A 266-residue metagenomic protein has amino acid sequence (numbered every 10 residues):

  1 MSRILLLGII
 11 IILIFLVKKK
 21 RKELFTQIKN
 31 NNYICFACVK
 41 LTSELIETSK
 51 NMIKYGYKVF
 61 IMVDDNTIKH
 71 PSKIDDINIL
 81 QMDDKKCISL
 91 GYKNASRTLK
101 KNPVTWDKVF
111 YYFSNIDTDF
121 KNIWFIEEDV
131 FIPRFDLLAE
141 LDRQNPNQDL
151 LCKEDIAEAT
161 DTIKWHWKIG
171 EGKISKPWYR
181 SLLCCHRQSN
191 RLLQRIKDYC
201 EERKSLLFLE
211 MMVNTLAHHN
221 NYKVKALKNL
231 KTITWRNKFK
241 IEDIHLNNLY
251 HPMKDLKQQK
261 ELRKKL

Functional and structural regions predicted by a protein language model:
M1-L7, F15-N30: Intrinsically disordered, compositionally biased terminal peptides
N32-L41: A conserved hydrophobic helix/loop-capping motif in glycosyltransferases and polysaccharide synthases
L41-I53: Short, well-formed alpha-helical segments that are part of the catalytic scaffolds of diverse glycosyltransferases
F60-D64: Short internal beta-strands
T67-D119: Active-site-proximal specificity loops/subdomain of glycosyltransferases
F120-D129: Short beta-strand-to-loop acidic/aromatic patch adjacent to the donor-nucleotide binding site
F131-H219: Conserved catalytic core of nucleotide-sugar-dependent glycosyltransferases
Y199-L266: C-terminal catalytic/acceptor-binding lobe
